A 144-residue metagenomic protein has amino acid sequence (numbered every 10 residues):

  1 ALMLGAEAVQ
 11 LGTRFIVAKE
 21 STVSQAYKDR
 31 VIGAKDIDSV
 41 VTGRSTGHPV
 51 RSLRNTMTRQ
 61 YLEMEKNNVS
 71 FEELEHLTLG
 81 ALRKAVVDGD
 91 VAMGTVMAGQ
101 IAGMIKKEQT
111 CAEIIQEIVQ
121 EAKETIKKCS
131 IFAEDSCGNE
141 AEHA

Functional and structural regions predicted by a protein language model:
L2-A144: Conserved active-site-proximal phosphate/metal-binding subdomains
